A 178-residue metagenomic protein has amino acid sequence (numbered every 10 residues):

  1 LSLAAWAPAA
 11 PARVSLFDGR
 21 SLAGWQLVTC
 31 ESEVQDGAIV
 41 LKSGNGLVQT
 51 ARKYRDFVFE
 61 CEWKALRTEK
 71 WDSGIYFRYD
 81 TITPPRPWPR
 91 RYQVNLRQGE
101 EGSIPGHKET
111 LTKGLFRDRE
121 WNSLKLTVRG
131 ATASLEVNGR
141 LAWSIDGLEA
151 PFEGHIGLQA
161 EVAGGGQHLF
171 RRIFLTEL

Functional and structural regions predicted by a protein language model:
L1-A5: Bacterial N-terminal signal peptides
A9-L178: Carbohydrate-interacting regions of secretory-pathway proteins
